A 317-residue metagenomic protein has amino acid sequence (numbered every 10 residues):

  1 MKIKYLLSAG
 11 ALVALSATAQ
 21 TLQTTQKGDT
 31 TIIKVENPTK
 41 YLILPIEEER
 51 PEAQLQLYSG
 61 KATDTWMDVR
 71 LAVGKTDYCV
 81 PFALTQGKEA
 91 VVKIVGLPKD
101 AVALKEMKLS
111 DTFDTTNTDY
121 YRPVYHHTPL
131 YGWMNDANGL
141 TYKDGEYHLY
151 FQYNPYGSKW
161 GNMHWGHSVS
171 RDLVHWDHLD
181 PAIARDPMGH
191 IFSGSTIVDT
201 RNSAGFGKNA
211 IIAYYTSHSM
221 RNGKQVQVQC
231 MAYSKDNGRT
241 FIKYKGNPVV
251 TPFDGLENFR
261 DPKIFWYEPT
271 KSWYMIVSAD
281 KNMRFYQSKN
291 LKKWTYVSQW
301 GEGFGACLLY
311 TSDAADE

Functional and structural regions predicted by a protein language model:
M1-T21: Bacterial Sec-dependent N-terminal signal peptides
T24-E36: Short beta-strands within extracellular/lumenal beta-sheet-rich domains
T25-G28, T63-F82, V102-N138, G157-W160 (+4 more regions): Surface loop/turn signatures of beta-propeller and other carbohydrate-active proteins
L42-I43, L84-G96: Noncatalytic modules at the cell exterior or secretory-pathway interfaces, chiefly beta-strand-rich lectin/adhesion
G60, S170, S234-K235, F285-L291 (+1 more regions): Conserved Ser/Thr-centered positions that define the repeating blades of beta-propeller domains
E146-L149, F206-A213, K271-Y274: Entry beta-strands of beta-propeller and related beta-repeat scaffolds
F151-D177: Beta-propeller domains
Y310-E317: Conserved small/polar residues in nucleotide/adenosyl-binding loops
